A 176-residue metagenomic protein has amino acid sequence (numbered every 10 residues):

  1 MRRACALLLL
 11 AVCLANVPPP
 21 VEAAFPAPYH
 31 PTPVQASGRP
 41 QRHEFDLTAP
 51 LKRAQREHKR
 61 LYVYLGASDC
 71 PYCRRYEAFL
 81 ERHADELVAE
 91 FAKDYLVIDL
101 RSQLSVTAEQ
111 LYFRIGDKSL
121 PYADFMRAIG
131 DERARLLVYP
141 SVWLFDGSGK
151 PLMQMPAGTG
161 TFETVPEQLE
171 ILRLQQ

Functional and structural regions predicted by a protein language model:
M1-A4: Positively charged n-region of N-terminal signal peptides that target proteins for export
A6-N16: Bacterial N-terminal signal peptides
P20-P40: N-proximal helix/coil linker or "cap" segments that precede and/or mark the start of modular domains
H43-L61: A short beta-strand-turn-helix
Y62-V63, V142: Hydrophobic beta-strand anchors of alpha/beta hydrolase catalytic cores
A67-F79: Conserved redox-active cysteine motifs that mediate thiol-disulfide chemistry, especially di-cysteine Cys-X(1-2)-Cys
H83-L87, A92-P156: Thioredoxin-like thiol-disulfide oxidoreductase module
L152-Q176: Thiol-/selenol-based redox modules, centered on thioredoxin-like and closely related oxidoreductase domains
